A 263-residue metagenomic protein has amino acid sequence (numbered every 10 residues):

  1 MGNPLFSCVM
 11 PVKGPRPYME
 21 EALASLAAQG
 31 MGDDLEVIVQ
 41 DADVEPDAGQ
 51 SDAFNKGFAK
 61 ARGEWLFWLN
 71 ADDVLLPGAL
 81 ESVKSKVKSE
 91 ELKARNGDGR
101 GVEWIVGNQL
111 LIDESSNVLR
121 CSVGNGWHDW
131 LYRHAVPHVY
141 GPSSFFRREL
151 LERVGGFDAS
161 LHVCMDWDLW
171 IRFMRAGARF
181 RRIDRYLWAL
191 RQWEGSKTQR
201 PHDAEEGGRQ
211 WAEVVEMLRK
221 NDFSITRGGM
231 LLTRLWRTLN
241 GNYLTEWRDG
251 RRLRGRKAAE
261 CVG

Functional and structural regions predicted by a protein language model:
P4-S7, E36, D168: Cell-envelope/extracellular polymer assembly enzymes that use nucleotide-activated donors
A24-D34: Short, acidic, metal-binding catalytic loop of nucleotide-sugar glycosyltransferases
D43-A61: Glycine-rich, basic loop-to-helix element that forms the pyrophosphate-binding segment of sugar-nucleotide handling
D52, D73-K86: Acidic donor-binding/catalytic loop of UDP-sugar-dependent glycosyltransferases, especially processive GT2
L66: Short aromatic/hydrophobic "clamp" motif used to bind/position activated sugar donors
S116, G126-F146, D168: A recurrent flexible, glycine/aromatic-enriched loop bordering the glycosyltransferase active site that acts as
S144, L150-G155, S160-Y186, R191: A short, conserved alpha-helix in the catalytic core of glycosyltransferases
Y186, L190-W193, Q199-T226: Catalytic core of nucleotide-sugar-dependent glycosyltransferases
